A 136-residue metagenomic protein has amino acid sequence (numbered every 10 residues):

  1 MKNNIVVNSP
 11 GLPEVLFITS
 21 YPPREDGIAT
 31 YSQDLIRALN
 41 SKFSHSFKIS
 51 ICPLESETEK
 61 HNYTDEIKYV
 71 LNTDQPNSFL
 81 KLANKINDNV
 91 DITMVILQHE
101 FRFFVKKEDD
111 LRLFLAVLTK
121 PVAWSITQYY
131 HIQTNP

Functional and structural regions predicted by a protein language model:
M1-E57, Y63-Y69, N87-V90: N-terminal subdomain of nucleotide-sugar transferases
N3-N4, L82-D88, R112-T119: Short amphipathic alpha-helices and their capping/turn segments at secondary-structure boundaries
D26, K106, Q133: Residues that form or flank phosphate/diphosphate-binding pockets in enzymes that use nucleotide phosphates
K42-K48, A116-A123: Structural alpha-beta junctions
K68-L71, N84-D110, A123-Y129: Short N-terminal targeting/anchoring amphipathic segment
D74-N84: A Trp-anchored, charged/polar loop motif used as the substrate-binding/catalytic surface of acyl/ester-handling
K106-A116, P136: Charged helix-capping and loop-helix junction motifs
Y129-P136: Glycine-rich, charge-decorated loop segments at or immediately adjacent to ligand/cofactor-binding or catalytic sites
